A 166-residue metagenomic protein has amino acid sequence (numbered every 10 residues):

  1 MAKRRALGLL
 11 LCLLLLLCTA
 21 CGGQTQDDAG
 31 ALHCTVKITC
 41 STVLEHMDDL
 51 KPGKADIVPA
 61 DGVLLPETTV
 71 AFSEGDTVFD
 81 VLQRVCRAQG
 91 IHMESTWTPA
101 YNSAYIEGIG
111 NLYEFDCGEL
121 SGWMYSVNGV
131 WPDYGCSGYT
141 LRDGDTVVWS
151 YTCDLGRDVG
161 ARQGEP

Functional and structural regions predicted by a protein language model:
A2-G8, C12, L16-P166: Ubiquitin-like/PB1-type beta-grasp interaction modules and other compact soluble beta-rich domains
